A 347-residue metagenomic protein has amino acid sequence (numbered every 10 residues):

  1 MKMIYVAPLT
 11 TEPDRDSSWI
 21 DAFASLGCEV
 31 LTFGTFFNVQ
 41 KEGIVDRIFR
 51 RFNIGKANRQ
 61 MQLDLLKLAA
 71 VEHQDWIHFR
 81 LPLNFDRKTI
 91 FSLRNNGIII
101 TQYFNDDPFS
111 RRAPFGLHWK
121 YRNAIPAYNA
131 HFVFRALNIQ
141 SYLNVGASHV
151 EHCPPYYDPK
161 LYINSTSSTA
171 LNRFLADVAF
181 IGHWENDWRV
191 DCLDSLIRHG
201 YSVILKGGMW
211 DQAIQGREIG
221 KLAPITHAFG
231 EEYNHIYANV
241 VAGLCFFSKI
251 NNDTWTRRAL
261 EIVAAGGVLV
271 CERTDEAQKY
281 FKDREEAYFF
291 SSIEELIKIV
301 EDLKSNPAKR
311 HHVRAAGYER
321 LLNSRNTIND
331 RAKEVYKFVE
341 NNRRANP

Functional and structural regions predicted by a protein language model:
M1-K67, V71-E72, R80-K88, R111 (+3 more regions): Nucleotide-sugar donor-binding catalytic core of glycosyltransferases
A70, A238, K304-S305, L322: Residue-level signal for alpha-helix termini/capping positions
L93-F109: Active-site proximal beta-strand in glycosyltransferases
I262, A287, G317: Hydrophobic, well-ordered secondary-structure elements that form the walls of internal hydrophobic environments
A287-I293, D302-P307: Conserved acidic donor-binding segment of nucleotide-sugar-dependent glycosyltransferases
S305-F338: A charged, aromatic-enriched C-terminal amphipathic alpha-helix characteristic of glycosyltransferases across folds
V339-P347: Generic C-terminal helix-cap and adjacent flexible tail
